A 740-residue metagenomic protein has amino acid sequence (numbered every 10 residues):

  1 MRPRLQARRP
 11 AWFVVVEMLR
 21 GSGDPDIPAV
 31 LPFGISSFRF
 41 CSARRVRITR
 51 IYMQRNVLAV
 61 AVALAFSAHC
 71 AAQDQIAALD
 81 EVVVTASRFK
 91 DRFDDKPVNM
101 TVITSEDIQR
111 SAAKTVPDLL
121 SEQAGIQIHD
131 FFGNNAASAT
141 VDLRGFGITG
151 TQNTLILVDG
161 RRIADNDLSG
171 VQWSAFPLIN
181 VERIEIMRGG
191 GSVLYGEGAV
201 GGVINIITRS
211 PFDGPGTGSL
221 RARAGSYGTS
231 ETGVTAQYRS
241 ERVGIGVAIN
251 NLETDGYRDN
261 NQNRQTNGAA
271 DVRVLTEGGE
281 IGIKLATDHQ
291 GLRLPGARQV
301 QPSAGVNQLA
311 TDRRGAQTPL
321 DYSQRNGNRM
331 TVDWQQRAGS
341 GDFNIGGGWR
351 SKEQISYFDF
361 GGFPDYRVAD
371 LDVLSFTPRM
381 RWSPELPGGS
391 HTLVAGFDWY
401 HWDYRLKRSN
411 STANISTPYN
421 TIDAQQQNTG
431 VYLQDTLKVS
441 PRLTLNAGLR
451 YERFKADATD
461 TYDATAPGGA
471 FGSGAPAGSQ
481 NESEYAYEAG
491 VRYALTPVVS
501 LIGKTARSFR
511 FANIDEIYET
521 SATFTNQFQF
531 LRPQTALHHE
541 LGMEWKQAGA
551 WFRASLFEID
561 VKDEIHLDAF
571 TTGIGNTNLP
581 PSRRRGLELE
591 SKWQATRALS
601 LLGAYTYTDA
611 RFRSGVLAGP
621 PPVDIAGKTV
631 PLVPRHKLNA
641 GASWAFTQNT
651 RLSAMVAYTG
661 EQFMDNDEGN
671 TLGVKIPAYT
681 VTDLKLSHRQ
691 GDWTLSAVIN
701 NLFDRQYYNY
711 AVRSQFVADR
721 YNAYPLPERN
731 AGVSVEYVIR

Functional and structural regions predicted by a protein language model:
M1, M380-W382, L445, R453 (+4 more regions): Gram-negative outer-membrane beta-barrel transporters
V116-L119, A139-R144, T154-D159, Q172-P177 (+4 more regions): N-terminal periplasmic accessory domains that precede and gate Gram-negative outer-membrane beta-barrel machines
R161-R188, F530: Short acidic/polar hinge/loop motifs at secondary-structure boundaries that mediate gating or recognition
A224-E253, R258-P295, D321-G339, M380-W382 (+6 more regions): Transmembrane beta-barrel wall of Gram-negative outer-membrane proteins
G233, D333-R337, D342-F358, A494 (+4 more regions): Membrane-embedded beta-barrel scaffold of Gram-negative outer-membrane proteins
T254, D259, E280-V332, K352-L371 (+1 more regions): Flexible loop and strand-edge segments within Gram-negative outer membrane beta-barrel domains
L386-Y400, I422-V561, Q594-T596, T606-D609 (+2 more regions): Structural signature of Gram-negative outer-membrane beta-barrels, strongest in the C-terminal barrel of TonB-dependent
Y658-D665, S687-R740: C-terminal beta-signal and adjacent terminal beta-strands/loops of Gram-negative outer-membrane beta-barrel proteins
